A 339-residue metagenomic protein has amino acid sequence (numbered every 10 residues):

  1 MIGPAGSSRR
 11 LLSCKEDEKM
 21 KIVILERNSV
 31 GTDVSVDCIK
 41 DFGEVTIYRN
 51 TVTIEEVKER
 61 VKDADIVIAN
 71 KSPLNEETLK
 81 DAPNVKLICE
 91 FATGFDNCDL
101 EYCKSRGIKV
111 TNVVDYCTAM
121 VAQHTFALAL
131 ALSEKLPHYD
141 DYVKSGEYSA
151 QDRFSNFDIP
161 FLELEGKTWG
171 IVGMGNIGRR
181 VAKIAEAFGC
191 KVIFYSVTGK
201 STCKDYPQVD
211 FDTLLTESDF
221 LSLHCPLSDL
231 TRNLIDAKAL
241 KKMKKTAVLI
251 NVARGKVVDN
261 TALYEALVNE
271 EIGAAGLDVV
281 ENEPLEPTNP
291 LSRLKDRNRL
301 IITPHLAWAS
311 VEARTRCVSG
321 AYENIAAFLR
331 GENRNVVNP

Functional and structural regions predicted by a protein language model:
I2-S7, L11-I66, I193: N-terminal glycine-/charge-rich "phosphate-binding" loop or analogous flexible N-terminal tail
L25, N70, F91, H224-P226 (+1 more regions): Short, well-ordered coil/turn residues at beta-beta hairpins and beta-strand->alpha-helix junctions within
R49, F91-A92, I108-A119, S196 (+1 more regions): Short beta->alpha connector loops at strand-helix junctions that form conserved, small/polar/Pro-enriched
N75-L79, I193, V197-P290: Rossmann-like adenosine-cofactor binding region
V114-T168, R180: Phosphate-binding beta-alpha-beta segment of Rossmann-like dinucleotide-binding domains, i.e., the NAD(P)
M174-G175: Glycine-rich Rossmann-fold phosphate-binding loop(s) that bind the pyrophosphate of adenine dinucleotide cofactors
T246, V252-P339: Rossmann-like dinucleotide-binding domain for NAD(H)/NADP(H)
